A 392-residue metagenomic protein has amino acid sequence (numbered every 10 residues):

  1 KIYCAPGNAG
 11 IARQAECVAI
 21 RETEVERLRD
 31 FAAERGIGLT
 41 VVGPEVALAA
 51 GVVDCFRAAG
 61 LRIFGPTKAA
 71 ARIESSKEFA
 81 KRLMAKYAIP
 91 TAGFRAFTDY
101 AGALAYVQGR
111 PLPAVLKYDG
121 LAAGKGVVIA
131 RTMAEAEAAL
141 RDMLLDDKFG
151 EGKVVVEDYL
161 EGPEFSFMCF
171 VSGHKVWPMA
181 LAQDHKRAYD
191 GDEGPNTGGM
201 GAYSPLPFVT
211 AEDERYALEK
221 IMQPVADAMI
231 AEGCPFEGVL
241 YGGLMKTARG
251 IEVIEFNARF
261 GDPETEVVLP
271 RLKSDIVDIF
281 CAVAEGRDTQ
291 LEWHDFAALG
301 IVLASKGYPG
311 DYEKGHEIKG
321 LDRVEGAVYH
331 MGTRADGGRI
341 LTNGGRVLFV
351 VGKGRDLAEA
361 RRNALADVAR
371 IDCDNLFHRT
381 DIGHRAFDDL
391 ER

Functional and structural regions predicted by a protein language model:
K1-K68: ATP-binding N-terminal substructure of ATP-dependent carboxylate-amine bond-forming enzymes
C17-E24, R95-D99, A130: Short acidic-hydrophobic, aromatic-tinged amphipathic segments that line or gate anion-handling sites
L48-A50, A103, E164-F165: Short, well-ordered alpha-helical microsegments
P66-G126: A conserved helix-loop-beta module that forms one wall/lid of the active-site cleft in ATP-utilizing catalytic domains
I129-P263: Internal nucleotide-binding/catalytic subdomain
L218-L240, N257-E325, D336: Active-site "cap" helix and flanking loop/linker of ATP-utilizing ligase/carboxylase catalytic domains
R334-G337, T342-R392: Generic C-terminus detector
